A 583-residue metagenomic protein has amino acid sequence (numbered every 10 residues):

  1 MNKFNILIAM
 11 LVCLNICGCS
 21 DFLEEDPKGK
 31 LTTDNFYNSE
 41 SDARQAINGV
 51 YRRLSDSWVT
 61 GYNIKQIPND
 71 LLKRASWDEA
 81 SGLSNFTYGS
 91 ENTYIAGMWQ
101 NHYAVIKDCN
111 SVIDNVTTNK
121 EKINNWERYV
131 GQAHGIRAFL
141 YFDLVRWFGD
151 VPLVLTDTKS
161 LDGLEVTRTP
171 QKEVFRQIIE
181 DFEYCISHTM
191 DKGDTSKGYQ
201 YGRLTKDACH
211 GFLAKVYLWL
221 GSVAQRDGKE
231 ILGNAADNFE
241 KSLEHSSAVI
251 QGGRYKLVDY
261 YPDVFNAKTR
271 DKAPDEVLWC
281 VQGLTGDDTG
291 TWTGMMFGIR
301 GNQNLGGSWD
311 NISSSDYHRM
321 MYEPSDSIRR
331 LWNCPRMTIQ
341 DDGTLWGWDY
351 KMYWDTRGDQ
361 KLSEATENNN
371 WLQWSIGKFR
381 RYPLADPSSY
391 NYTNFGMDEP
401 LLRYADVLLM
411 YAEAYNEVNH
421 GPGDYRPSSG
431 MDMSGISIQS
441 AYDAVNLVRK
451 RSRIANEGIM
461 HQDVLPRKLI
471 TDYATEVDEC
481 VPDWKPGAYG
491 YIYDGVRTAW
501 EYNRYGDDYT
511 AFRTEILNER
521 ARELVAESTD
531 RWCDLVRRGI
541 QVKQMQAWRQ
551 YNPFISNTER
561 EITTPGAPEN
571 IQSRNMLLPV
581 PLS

Functional and structural regions predicted by a protein language model:
K3, A9-S41, I178, A214 (+3 more regions): Bacterial Sec-dependent N-terminal signal peptides
C19-Q66, A236, V264-F265, G566-S583: Membrane-proximal, proline-rich intrinsically disordered regions
S39-N48, R52-W58, D78-F148, G163-R176 (+3 more regions): Conserved, well-structured interaction surfaces
E40-S41, I47, D78-Q100, E244-A248 (+2 more regions): Elongated scaffold/linker segments in the mid-to-C-terminal portions of large proteins
T60-K73, T156, M190-A208, S222-G306 (+4 more regions): Short, surface-exposed recognition loops and adjoining beta-strand edges that mediate ligand/DNA contacts, enriched
V145-R146, P152, G193, W219-G228 (+1 more regions): Short coil/turn linking the two alpha-helices of tandem helical-hairpin repeats
D150-Q171, V223-E240, D424-D432: Short coil/linker segments at helix-helix boundaries
